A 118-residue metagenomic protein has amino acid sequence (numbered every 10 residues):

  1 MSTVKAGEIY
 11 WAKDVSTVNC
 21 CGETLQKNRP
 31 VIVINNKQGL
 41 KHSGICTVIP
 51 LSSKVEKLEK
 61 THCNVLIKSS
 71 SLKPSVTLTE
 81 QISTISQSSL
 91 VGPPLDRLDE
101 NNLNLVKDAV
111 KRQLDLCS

Functional and structural regions predicted by a protein language model:
M1-S2, E56: Short linear motifs in intrinsically disordered
S2, I67-S118: C-terminal terminal-subdomain/extension
V15-N19: Short, charged beta-turn/beta-strand-edge "cap" motif at the junction between a beta-strand and an adjacent loop
C20-N28, V33-K68: Compact nucleic-acid interaction/catalytic patches
